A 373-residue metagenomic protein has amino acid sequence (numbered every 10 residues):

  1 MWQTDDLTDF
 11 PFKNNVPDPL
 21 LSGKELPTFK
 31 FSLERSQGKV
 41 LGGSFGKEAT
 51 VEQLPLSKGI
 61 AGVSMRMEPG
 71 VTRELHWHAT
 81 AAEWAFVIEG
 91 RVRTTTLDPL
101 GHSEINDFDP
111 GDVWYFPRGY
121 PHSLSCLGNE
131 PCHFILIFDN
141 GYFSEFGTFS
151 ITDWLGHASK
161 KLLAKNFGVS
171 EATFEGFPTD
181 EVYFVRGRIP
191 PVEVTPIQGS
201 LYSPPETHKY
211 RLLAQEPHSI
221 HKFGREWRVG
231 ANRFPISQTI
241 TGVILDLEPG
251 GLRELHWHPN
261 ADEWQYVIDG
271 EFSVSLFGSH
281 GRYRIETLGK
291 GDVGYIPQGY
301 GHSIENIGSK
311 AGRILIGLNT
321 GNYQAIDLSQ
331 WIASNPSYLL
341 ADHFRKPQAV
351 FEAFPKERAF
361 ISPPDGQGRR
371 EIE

Functional and structural regions predicted by a protein language model:
M1, P131, L136-P190, R313-G366: Active-site-adjacent segment of 2-oxoglutarate/Fe(II) JmjC oxygenases
M1-S64, A164-I244, E248, E254 (+1 more regions): A short, N-terminal "cap"/entry segment at the start of jelly-roll beta-barrel domains of the cupin/DSBH fold
A49, P55, P69-E74, W84-T96 (+6 more regions): Mobile, glycine-rich extracellular loop/lid and propeptide segments that shape or gate substrate/ligand access
V51-L54, E74-H78, I105-N106, S125-C126 (+4 more regions): Short histidine-centered beta-strand/loop micro-motifs that create catalytic or ligand/metal-coordination sites
V71, H78-L100, P249-L252, H258-S279: Glycine- and acidic-residue-biased ligand/ion/polar-headgroup-sensing regions
W77-T80, L97-L100, G128, L136 (+5 more regions): Short coil/turn segments at secondary-structure boundaries
W84, D98-G119, L247, W264 (+2 more regions): Short acidic-glycine-tyrosine-enriched beta hairpin
D109-P110, Y115-E145, D262, G289-K290 (+1 more regions): Ligand-binding loop in jelly-roll beta-barrel domains
